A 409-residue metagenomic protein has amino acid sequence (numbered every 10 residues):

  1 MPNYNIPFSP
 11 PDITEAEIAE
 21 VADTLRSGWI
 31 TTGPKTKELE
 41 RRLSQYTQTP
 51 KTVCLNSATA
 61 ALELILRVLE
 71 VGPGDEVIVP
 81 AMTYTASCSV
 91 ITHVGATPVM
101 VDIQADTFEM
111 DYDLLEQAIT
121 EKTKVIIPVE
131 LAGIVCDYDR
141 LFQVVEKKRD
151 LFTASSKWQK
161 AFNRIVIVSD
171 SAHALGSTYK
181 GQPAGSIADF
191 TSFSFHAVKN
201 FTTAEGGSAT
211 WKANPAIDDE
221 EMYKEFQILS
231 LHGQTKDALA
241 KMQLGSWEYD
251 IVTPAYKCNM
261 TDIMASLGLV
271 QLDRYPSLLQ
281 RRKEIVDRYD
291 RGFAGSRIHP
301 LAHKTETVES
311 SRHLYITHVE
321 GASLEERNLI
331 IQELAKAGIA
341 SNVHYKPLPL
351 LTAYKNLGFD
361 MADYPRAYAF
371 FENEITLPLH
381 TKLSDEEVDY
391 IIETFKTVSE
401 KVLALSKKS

Functional and structural regions predicted by a protein language model:
M1-W29, P34, D250-V252, P378: N-terminal "arm"/small-domain region of PLP-dependent enzymes with the aminotransferase-like
A19, E63, Y112-T120, D139 (+2 more regions): Amphipathic, non-transmembrane alpha-helical secondary structure
W29-E76, V90-T92, M100, R149-T153: Phosphate-binding glycine-rich loop
K37-R41, T49-P50, V125-V129, I134 (+4 more regions): PLP-dependent aminotransferase class I/II
R67-S171, T178: PLP-dependent aminotransferase-like
S89-I91, P183, I263: Hydrophobic/aromatic ligand-binding patch that stacks against planar heteroaromatic rings of cofactors or nucleotides
S155-T202, K224, W247-I251, H299-P300: Conserved active-site segment immediately N-terminal to the catalytic lysine that forms the internal aldimine
H173, S186-K236, D262: Active-site PLP attachment segment
